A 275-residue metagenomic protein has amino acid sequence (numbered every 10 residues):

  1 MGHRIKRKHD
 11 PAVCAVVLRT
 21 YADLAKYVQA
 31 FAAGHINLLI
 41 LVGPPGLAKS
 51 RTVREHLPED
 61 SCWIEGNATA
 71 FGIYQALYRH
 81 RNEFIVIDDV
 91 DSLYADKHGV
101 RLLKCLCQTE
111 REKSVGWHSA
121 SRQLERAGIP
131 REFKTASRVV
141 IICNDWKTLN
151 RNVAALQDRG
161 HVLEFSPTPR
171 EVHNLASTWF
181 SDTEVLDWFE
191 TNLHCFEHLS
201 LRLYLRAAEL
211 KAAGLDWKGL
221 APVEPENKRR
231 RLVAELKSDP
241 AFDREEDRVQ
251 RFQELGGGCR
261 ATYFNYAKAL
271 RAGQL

Functional and structural regions predicted by a protein language model:
G2-G34: N-terminal pre-Walker A segment at the start of P-loop NTPase domains
A33-T52: Walker A/P-loop nucleotide-binding motif
V42, L47, E59-F84, D91-D96: AAA+/P-loop NTPase substrate/partner-engagement loops
R81-I85, E132-I141: Loop/turn-to-beta-strand initiation segments
A95-T135: Conserved catalytic/switch belt of AAA+ P-loop NTPases
N150-P169: A short helix-turn-beta junction within AAA+ P-loop NTPase domains corresponding to the substrate/partner-engaging
H173-E226: Conserved AAA+ ATPase small/helical "lid" subdomain
Q250-K268: Short, basic interhelical loop/turn and adjoining N-cap of the next helix at nucleic-acid- or acidic-partner-contacting
